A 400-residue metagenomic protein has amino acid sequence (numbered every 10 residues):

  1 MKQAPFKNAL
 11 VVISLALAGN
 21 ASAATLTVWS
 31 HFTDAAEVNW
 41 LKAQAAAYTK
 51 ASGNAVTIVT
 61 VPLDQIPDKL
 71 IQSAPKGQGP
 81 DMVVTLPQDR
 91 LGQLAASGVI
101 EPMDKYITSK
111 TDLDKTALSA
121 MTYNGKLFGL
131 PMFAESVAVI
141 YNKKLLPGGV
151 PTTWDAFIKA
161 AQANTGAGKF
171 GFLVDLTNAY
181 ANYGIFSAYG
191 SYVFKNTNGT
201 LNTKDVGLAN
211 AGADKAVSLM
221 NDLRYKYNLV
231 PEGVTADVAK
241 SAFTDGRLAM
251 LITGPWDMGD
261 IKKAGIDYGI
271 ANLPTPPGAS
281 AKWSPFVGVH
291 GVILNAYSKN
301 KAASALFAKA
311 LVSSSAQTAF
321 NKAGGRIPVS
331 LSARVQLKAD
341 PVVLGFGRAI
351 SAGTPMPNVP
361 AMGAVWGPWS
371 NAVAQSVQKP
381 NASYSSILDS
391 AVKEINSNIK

Functional and structural regions predicted by a protein language model:
L10-I13, A23-G92, E232, P277-S280 (+5 more regions): Conserved N-terminal structural module of periplasmic/extracytoplasmic solute-binding proteins
A55, A349-K400: Conserved C-terminal helix/tail region of periplasmic/extracytoplasmic solute-binding proteins
Q72, P80-D81, K110-K143, F170-V174 (+2 more regions): A structural signal for short loop-to-beta-strand junctions that line the ligand-binding cleft of periplasmic/secreted
L86-V137, W154-A160, G166, G184 (+2 more regions): Hinge/lid segment of periplasmic solute-binding proteins
L91-G98, T116-D155, L176-L201, V287-L294 (+1 more regions): Periplasmic solute-binding protein
D104-L113, Y192-K215, K263, T275-P285 (+2 more regions): Short, solvent-exposed loop/beta-turn-alpha elements that line the ligand-binding surface or hinge of extracytoplasmic
A161, N202-E232: Glycine-centered hinge/linker elements that transmit conformational signals in sensory and ligand-binding systems
G254-D267, P274-A372: C-terminal lobe and pocket-closing loops of periplasmic/extracytoplasmic Venus-flytrap solute-binding proteins
